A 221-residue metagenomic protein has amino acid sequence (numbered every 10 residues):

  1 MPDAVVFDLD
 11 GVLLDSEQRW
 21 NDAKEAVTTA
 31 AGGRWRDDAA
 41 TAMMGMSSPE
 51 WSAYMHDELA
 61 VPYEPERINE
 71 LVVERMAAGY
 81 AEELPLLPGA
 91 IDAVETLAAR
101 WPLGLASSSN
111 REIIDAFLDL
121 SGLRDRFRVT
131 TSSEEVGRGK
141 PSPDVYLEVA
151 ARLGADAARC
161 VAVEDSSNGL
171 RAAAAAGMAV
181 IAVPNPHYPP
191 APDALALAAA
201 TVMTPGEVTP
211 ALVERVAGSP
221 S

Functional and structural regions predicted by a protein language model:
M1-A42: Active-site neighborhood of HAD-like aspartate-dependent phosphohydrolases
M1-D3, E95, R111-S221: Asp-based, Mg2+/Mn2+-dependent phosphohydrolase catalytic module
V12, S107-S109, P184: Conserved phosphate-coupling serine/threonine residues in phosphotransfer and NTP-handling enzymes
L13, L86, L103-A106, R138 (+1 more regions): Conserved SAM-binding loop
E25-T28, S47-P62, F117, A150: Helix-loop "lid/cap" segments that line or gate small-molecule binding pockets
R34, A53-D92: Metal-dependent phosphoesterase signature
R34, P102-L103, A179: Residue-level detector of anion-binding/catalytic polar loops
A78-L105, R111-D115: Short, acidic loop-to-helix structural element flanking the phosphoryl-transfer center in phosphate-processing enzymes
